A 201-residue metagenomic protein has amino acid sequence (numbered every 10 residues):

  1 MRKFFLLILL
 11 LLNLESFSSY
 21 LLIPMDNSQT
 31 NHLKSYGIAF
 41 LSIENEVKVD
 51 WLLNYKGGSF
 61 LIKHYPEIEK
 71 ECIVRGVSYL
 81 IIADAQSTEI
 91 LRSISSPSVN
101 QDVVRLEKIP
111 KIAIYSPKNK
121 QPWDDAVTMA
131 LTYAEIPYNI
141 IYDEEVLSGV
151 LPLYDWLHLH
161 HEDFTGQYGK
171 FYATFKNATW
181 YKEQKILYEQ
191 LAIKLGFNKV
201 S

Functional and structural regions predicted by a protein language model:
K3-S16: Sec-dependent N-terminal signal peptides
L9, S98, D143: Residue-level detector of functional hotspots within protein domains
S18-A126, A134-P137: Hydrophobic targeting/anchoring helices
Y20-L21, D26, T30, L61 (+2 more regions): Helical hinge/lid and interdomain linker segments adjacent to catalytic or ligand-binding clefts that mediate domain
